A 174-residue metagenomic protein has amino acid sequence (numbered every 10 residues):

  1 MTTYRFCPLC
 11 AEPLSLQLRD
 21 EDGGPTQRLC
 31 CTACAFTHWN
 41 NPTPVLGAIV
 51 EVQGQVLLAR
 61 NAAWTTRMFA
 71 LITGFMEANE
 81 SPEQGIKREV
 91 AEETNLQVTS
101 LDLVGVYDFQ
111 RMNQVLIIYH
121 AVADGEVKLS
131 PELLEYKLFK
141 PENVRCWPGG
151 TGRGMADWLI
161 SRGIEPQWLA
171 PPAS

Functional and structural regions predicted by a protein language model:
T2-G47: Acidic, metal-coordinating catalytic segment for phosphate/diphosphate chemistry, firing primarily on the Nudix
L16-L18, Q97-G105: A short coil-to-beta-strand element that immediately follows conserved catalytic motifs
P44-L46, G54, V115-I117, L134: Change "...and in nucleic-acid phosphodiester-cleaving endonucleases..." to "...and in nucleic-acid processing enzymes
E51-E92: Conserved Nudix-box catalytic region and its N-terminal flanking loop in Nudix hydrolases and closely related
Y107-K128, P141, W158-L159: Active-site-adjacent beta-strand/loop module that shapes the phosphate/pyrophosphate-binding cleft
L129-I160: NUDIX/MutT-family hydrolases
D157-S174: Charged phosphate-binding loop/patch that engages nucleotide di/tri-phosphates or the phosphate backbone of nucleic
